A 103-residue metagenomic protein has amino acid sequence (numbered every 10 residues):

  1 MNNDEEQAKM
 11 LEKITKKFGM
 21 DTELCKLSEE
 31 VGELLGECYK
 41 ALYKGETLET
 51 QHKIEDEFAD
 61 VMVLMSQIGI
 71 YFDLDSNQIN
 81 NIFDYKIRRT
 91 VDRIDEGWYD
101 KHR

Functional and structural regions predicted by a protein language model:
M1-R103: Flexible "arm" and connector segments at domain edges
